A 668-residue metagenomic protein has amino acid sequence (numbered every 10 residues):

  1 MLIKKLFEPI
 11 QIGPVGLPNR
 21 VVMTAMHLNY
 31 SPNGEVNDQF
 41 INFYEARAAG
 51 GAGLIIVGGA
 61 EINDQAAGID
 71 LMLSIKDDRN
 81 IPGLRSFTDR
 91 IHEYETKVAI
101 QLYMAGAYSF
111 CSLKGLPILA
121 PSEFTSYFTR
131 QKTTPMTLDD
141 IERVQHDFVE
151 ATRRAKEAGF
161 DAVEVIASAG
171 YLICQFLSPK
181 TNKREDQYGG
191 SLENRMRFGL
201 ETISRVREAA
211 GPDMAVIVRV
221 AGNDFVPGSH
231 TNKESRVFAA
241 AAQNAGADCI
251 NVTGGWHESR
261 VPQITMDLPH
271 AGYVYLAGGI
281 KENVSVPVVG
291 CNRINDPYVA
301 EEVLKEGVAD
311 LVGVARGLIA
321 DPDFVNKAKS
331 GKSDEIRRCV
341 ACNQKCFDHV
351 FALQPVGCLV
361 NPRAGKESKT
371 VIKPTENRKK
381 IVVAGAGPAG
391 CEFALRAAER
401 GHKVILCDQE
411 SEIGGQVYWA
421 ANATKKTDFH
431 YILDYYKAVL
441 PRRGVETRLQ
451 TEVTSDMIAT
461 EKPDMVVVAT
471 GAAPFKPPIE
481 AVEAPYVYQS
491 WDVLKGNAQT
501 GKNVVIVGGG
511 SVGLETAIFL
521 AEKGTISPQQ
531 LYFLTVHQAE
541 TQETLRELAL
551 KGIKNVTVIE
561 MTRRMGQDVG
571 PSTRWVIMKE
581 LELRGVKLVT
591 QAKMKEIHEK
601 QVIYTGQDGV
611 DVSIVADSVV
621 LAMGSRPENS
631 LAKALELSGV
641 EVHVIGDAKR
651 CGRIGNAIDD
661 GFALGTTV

Functional and structural regions predicted by a protein language model:
M1-A384, P388, E392-E399, V404 (+1 more regions): Flavin-dependent oxidoreductase catalytic cores
L2-I10, R363-E367, E446-E452, A484-W491 (+1 more regions): Short gly/ser/thr-rich secondary-structure transition/capping motifs
I203, E367-E376, E399, K403 (+4 more regions): Flanking helices and flexible, charged tails adjoining ferredoxin-like Fe-S electron-transfer domains in multi-subunit
Q263-L268, V371-K373, R378, W419-Y431 (+4 more regions): Short, contiguous acidic/charged loop-to-helix segments that flank catalytic cores in large enzymes
V308, L440-T447, E483-Y486, G552-K554 (+2 more regions): A short helix-to-beta-strand connector/capping loop
R378-C407, R448-K462, T470-E483, W491-V569 (+1 more regions): Rossmann-like dinucleotide/flavin-binding elements
G415-E461, T562, Q567-A592: N-terminal Rossmann-like dinucleotide/flavin-binding domain of flavoprotein oxidoreductases that bind FAD/FMN
